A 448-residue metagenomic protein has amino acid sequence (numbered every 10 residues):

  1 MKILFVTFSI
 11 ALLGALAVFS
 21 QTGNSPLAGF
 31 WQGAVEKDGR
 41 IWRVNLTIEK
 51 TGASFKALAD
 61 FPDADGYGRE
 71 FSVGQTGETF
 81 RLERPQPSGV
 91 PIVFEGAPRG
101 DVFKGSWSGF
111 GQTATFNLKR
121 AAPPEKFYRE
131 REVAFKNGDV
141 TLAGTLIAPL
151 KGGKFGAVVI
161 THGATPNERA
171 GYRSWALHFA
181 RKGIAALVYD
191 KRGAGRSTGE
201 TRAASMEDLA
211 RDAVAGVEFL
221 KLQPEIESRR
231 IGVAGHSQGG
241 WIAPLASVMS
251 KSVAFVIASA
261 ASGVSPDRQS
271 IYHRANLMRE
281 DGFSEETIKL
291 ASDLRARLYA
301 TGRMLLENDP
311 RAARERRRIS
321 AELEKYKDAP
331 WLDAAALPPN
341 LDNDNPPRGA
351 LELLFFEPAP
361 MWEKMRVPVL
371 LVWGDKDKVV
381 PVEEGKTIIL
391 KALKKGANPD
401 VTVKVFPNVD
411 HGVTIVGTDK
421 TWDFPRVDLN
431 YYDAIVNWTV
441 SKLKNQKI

Functional and structural regions predicted by a protein language model:
Q21-R99, S106-S108, Q112, L142-T145 (+1 more regions): Central antiparallel beta-sheet cores of small beta-barrel/beta-sandwich binding domains
K119-G152: N-terminal cap/lid segment of alpha/beta-hydrolase-fold proteins
K154-G163: Short beta-strand element of the alpha/beta-hydrolase
T165-L177, K191: The serine-hydrolase catalytic nucleophile loop
F179-R196: Conserved alpha/beta-hydrolase
A204-P224: Alpha/beta-hydrolase active-site loop
I257-K364, A397: Accessory cap/linker subdomain of secreted extracellular hydrolases
M365, L371-W373, D377: Short beta-strand/loop motif that positions the catalytic acidic residue of the alpha/beta-hydrolase fold
